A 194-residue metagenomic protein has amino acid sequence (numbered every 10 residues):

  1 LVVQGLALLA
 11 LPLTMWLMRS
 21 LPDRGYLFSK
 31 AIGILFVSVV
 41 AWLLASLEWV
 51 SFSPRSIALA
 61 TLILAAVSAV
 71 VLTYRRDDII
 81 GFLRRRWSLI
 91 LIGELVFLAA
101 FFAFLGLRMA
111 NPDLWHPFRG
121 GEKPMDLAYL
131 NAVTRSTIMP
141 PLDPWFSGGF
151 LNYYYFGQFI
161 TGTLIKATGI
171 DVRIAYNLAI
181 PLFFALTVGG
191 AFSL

Functional and structural regions predicted by a protein language model:
L1, A100-L194: Active-site lumenal/periplasmic loops and adjacent helix-entry segments of GT-C-fold, multi-pass membrane
L1-S88: Membrane-embedded, hydrophobic transmembrane alpha-helices
V3, K30-I34, G93, L178-A185: Alpha-helical transmembrane segments
D23, R86-G93, R173-Y176: Membrane-interface helix-boundary signature
S56-L62, I92-V96, N177-P181: Transmembrane alpha-helices of multi-pass eukaryotic membrane proteins
W87-L105: Internal/C-terminal transmembrane anchor helices
